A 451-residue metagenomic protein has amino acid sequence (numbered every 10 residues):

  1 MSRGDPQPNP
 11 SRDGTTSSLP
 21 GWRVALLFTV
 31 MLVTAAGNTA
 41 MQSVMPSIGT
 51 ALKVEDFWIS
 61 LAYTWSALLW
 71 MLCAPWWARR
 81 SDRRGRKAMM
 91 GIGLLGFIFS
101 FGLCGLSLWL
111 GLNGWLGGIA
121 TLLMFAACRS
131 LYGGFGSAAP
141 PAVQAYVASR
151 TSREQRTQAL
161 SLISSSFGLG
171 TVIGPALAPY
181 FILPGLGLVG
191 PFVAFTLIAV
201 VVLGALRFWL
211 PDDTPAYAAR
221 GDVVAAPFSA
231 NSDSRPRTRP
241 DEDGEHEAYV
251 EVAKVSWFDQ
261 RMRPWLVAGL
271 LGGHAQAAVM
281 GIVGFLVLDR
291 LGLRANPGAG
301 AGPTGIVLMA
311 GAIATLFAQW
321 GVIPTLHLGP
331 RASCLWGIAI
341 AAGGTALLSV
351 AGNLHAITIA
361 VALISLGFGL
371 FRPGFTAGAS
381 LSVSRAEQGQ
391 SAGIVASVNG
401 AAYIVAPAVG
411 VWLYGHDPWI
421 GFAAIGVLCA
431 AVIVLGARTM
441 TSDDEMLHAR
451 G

Functional and structural regions predicted by a protein language model:
S2-G21, D213-V267, G451: Juxtamembrane intracellular "pre-TM" segments in multi-pass secondary transporters
S17-A67, R263-A268, G273-R294: Helix-loop boundary and gating motifs at the non-cytosolic
L32, G114-A138, A356-L370: Hydrophobic core of transmembrane alpha-helices in multi-pass small-molecule transporters, especially MFS/SLC-type
L68-L72, P303-T325: Transmembrane alpha-helices of Major Facilitator/SLC transporters
M71-L112: Conserved MFS/SLC helix-loop-helix module at the cytosolic interface between two early adjacent transmembrane helices
C73-R86, F317-P330, Y414: Helix-to-loop junctions at the C-terminal end of transmembrane segments in multipass secondary transporters
L95-G118, I340-G352: C-terminal ends and interior cores of transmembrane alpha-helices in multi-pass membrane transporters/permeases
C128-F167: Cytoplasmic helix-loop-helix junction between adjacent transmembrane helices in 12-TM secondary transporters
